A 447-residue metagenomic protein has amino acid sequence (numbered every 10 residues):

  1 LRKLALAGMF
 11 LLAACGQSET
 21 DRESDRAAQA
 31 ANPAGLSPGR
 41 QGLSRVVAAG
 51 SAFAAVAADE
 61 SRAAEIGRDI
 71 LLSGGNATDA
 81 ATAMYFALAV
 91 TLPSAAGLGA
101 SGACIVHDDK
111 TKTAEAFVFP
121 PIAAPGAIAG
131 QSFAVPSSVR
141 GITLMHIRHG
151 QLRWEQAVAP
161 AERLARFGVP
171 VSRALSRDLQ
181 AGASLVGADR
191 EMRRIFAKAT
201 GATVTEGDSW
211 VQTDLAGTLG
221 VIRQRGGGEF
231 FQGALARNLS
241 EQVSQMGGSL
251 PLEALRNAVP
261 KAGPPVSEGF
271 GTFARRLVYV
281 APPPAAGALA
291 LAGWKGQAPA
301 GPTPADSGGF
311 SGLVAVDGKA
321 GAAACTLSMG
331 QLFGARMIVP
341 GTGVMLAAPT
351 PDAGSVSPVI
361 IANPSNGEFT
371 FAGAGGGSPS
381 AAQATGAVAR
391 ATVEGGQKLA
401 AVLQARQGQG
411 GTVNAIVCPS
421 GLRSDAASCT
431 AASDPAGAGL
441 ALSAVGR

Functional and structural regions predicted by a protein language model:
R2-A7: Sec-dependent signal peptide recognition, specifically the positively charged N-region followed immediately by
L12-A14: C-terminal motif of bacterial Sec signal peptides marking the signal peptidase cleavage site
G16-R194, A216-G217, M246, A285-A286 (+1 more regions): Proteins synthesized as precursors that undergo proteolytic processing into mature forms
M145-P283: Long, well-ordered, tryptophan-enriched scaffold segments
G269, V417-S420, S428: Short, surface-exposed amphipathic charged segments that create phosphate/polyanion-binding patches used for binding
L422-R447: Low-complexity, Gly/Ser/Thr/Pro-rich intrinsically disordered linker/tail segments
